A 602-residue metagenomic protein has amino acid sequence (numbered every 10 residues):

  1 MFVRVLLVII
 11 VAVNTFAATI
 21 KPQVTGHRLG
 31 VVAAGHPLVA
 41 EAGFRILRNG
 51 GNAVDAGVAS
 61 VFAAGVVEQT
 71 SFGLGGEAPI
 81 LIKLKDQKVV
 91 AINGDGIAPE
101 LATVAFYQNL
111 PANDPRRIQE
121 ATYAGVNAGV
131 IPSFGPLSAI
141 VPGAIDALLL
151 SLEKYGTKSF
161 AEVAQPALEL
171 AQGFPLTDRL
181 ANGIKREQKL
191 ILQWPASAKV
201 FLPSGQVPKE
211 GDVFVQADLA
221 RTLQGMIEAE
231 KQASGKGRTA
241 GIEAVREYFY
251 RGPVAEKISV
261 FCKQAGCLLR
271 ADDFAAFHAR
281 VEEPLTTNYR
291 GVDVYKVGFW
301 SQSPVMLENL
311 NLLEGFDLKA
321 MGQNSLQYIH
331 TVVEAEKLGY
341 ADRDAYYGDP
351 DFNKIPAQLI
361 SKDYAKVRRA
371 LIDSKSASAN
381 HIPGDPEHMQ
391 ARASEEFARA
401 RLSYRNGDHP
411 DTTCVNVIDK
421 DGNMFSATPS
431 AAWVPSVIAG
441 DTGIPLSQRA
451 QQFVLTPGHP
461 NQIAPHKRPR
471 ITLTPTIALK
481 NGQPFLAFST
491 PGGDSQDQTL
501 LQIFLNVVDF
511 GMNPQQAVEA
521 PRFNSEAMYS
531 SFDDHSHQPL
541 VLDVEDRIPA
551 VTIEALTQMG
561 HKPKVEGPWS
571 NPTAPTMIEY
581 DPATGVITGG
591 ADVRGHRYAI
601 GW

Functional and structural regions predicted by a protein language model:
M1-V8: Sec-dependent signal peptide recognition, specifically the positively charged N-region followed immediately by
A12-T15: N-terminal signal peptide c-region/cleavage motif recognized by signal peptidases
A18-E41, R45, A53-A244, F249-S301 (+1 more regions): Noncatalytic scaffold domains of N-terminal-nucleophile
V66-T70, I80-A91, A98-P99, Y107-R117 (+7 more regions): Active-site rim segments in enzyme catalytic domains, especially the processed small/beta chain of N-terminal
A255, S259, C267, G315-S430 (+2 more regions): Internal maturation/activation junctions in enzymes
V281, H409-T412, I471-L473: Short, small/polar residue-rich loop motifs at catalytic or cofactor-binding pockets
Y295-S303, T412-N416, S426-I438, S489-D497 (+1 more regions): Glycine-rich phosphate/pyrophosphate-binding beta-alpha loops
D421, K467, L500, D509-S570: Extended C-terminal subregions enriched in glycine
